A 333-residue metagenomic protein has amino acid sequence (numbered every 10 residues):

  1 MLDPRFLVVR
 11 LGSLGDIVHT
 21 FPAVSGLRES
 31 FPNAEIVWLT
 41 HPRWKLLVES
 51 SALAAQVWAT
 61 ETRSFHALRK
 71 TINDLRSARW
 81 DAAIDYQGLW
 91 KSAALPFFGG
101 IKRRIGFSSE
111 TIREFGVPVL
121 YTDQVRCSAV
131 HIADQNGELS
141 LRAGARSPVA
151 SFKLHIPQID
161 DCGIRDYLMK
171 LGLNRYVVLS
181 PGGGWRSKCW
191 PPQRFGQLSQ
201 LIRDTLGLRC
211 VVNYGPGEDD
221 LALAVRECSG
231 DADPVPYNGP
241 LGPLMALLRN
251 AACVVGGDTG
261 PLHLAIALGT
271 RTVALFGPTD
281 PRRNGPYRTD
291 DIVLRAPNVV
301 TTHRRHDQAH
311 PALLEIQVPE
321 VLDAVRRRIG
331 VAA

Functional and structural regions predicted by a protein language model:
M1-A333: Catalytic machinery of carbohydrate-active enzymes, primarily nucleotide-sugar-dependent glycosyltransferases
